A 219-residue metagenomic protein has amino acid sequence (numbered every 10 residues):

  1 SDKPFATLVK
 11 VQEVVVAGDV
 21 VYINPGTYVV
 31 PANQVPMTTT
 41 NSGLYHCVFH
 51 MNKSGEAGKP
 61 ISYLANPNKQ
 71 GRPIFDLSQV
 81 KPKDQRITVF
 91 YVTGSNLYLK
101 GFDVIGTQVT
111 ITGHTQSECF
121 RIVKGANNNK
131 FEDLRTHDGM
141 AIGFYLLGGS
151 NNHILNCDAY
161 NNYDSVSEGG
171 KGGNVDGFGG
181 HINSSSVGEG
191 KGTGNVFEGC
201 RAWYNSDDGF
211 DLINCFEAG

Functional and structural regions predicted by a protein language model:
S1-K10, V14-A17, P25-P31, P67: Right-handed parallel beta-helix/beta-solenoid
K3, P82, A126: Short, glycine/acidic-rich beta->alpha junctions
V16-V20, K59-P60: Loop/turn elements at helix/coil->beta-strand transitions in domains of secreted/extracellular proteins
V20, I142-G143, N151: Beta-sheet entry/capping signal
N24, P60, L64, K69 (+5 more regions): Right-handed parallel beta-helix
P25, V29-S42, C47-T115, Y163: Right-handed parallel beta-helix/beta-spiral solenoid domain characteristic of secreted/periplasmic
P25-T27, N33, L146-G149, L212-N214: Short, well-ordered beta-to-alpha junction loops that form the rim of enzyme active sites and present histidine/acidic
M37-M51, Q79-F90, T112-V123, D138-L146 (+2 more regions): Extracellular beta-strand/beta-solenoid scaffold signature
